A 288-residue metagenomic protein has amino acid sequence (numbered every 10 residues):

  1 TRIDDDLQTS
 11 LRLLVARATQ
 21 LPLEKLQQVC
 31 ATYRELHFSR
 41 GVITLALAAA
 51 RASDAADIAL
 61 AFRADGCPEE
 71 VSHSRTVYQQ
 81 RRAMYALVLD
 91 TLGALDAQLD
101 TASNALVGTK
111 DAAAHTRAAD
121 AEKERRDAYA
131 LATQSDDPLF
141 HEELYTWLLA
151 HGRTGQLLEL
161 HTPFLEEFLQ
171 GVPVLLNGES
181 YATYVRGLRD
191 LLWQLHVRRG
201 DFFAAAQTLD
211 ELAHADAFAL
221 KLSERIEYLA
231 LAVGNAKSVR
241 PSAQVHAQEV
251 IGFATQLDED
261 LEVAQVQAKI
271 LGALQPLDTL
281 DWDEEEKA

Functional and structural regions predicted by a protein language model:
T1-A288: Extended alpha-helical assembly domains of large eukaryotic scaffold proteins
